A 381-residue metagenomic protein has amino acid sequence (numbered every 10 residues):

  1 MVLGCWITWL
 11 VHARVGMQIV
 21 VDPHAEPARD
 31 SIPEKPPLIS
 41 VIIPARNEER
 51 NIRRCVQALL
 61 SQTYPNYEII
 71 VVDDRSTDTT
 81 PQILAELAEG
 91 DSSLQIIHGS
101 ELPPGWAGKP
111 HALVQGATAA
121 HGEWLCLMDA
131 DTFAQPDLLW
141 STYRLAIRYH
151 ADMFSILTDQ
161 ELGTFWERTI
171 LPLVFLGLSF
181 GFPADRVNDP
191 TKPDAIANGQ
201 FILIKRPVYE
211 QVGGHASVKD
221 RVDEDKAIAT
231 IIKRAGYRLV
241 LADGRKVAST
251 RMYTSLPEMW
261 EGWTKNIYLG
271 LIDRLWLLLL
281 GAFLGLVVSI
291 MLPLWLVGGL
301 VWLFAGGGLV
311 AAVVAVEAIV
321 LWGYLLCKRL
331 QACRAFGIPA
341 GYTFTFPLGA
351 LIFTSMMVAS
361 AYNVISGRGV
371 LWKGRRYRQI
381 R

Functional and structural regions predicted by a protein language model:
M1-I32, L171-P172, A184: N-terminal membrane-anchoring/stem segments of glycan-assembly enzymes
V15, V21-A25, E48-S61: Short, well-formed alpha-helical segments that are part of the catalytic scaffolds of diverse glycosyltransferases
P37-S40, E68: Cell-envelope/extracellular polymer assembly enzymes that use nucleotide-activated donors
V56-P103: Acidic donor-binding segment of Leloir-type glycosyltransferases
T79, M128-L145: Acidic donor-binding/catalytic loop of UDP-sugar-dependent glycosyltransferases, especially processive GT2
L113, L125: Short aromatic/hydrophobic "clamp" motif used to bind/position activated sugar donors
A146-S179, P207-E210, H215-L278, V370 (+1 more regions): Catalytic donor/gating beta->alpha subdomain of glycosyltransferases that bind UDP-sugars
L280-G367: Membrane-embedded multi-pass helical conduit in multi-pass membrane proteins, especially envelope-biosynthetic
